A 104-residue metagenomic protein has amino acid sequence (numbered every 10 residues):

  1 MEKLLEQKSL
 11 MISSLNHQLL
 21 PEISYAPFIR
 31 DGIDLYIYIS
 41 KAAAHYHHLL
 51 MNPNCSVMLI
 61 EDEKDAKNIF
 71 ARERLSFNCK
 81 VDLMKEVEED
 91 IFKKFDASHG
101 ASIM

Functional and structural regions predicted by a protein language model:
M1-L50, M58: An N-terminal domain-cap segment
H17, D62, E86: Residues that form or immediately flank small-molecule/cofactor binding pockets and catalytic motifs
K41, L49-P53, F92-D96: "Short basic amphipathic alpha-helical interaction patches in structured regions
M51-D62, A71-D82: Active-site-adjacent structural patch at catalytic or cofactor/ligand-binding sites
E73-M104: Charged, gly/pro-rich active-site loop segments
